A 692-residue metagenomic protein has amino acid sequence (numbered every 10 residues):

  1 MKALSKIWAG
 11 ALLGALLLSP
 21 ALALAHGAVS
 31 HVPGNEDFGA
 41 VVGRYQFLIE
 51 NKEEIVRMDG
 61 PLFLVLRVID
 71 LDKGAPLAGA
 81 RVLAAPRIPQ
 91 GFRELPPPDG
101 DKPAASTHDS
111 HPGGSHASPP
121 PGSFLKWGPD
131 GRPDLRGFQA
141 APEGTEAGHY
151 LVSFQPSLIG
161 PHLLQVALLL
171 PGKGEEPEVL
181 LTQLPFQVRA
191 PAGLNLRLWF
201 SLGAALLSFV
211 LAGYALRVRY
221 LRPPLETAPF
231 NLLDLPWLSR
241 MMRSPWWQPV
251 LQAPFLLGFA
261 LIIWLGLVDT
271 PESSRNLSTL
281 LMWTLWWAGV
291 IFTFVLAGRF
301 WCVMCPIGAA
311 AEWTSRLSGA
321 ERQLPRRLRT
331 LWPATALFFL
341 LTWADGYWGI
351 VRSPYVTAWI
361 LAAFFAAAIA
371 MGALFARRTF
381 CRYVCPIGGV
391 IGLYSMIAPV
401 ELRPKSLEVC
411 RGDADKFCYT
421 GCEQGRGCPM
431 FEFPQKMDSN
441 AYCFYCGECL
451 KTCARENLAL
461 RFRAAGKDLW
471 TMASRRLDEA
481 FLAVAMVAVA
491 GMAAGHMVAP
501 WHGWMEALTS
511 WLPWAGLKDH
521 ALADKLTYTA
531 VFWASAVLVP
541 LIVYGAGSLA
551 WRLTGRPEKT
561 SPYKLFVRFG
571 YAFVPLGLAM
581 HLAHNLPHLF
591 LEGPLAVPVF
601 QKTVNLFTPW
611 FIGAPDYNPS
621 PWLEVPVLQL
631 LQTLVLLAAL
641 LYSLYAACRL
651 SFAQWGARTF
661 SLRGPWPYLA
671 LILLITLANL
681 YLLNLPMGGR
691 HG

Functional and structural regions predicted by a protein language model:
M1-A11: Bacterial N-terminal signal peptides that target proteins for export
G10-S19: Bacterial N-terminal signal peptides
A25-G203: N-terminal soluble domains immediately following signal/targeting peptides that reside in extracytoplasmic
G27-V29, G372, N440: Residue-level marker of alpha-helix boundaries and capping positions
R189-G412, K416, R426-E432, G447-K451 (+1 more regions): Membrane-embedded alpha-helical bundles of multi-pass integral membrane proteins
C418-G421: Membrane-interface module
A441-Y445: Aromatic- and glycine-enriched pocket-lining scaffold segments that form the walls of small-molecule binding clefts
